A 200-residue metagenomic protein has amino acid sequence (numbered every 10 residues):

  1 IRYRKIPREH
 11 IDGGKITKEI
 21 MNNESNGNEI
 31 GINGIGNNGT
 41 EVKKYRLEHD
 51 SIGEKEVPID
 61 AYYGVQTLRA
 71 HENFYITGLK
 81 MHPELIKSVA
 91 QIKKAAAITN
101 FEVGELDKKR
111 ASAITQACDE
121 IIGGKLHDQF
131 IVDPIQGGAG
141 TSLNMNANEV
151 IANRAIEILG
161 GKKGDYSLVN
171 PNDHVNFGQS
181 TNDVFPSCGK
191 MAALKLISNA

Functional and structural regions predicted by a protein language model:
I1-I20: N-terminal amphipathic/basic-hydrophobic helices that include classical n-h-c signal peptides and signal-anchor
I20-A200: Conserved, well-structured ligand/cofactor-binding cores
